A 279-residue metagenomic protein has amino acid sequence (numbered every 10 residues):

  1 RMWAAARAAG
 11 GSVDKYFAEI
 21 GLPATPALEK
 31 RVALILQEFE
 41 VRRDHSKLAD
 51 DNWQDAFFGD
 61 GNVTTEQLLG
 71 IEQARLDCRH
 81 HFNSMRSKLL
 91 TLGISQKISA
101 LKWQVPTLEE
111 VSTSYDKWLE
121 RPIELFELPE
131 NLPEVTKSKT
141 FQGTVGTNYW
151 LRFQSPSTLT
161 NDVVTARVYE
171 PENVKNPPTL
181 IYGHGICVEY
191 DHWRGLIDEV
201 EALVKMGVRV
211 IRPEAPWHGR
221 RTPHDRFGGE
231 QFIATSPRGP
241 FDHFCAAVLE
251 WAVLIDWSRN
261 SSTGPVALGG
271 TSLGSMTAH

Functional and structural regions predicted by a protein language model:
R1-W150: N-terminal targeting or regulatory segments adjacent to alpha/beta-hydrolase or S9 domains
T147-W150, N176-Y182, S272: Glycine-rich, often proline-containing surface loops adjacent to acidic residues and nearby aromatics that form
Y149-S157: Short beta-strand segments that buttress and anchor functional surface loops
S157-H224: Short, surface-exposed "cap/lid" segments of acyl-processing enzymes
H224-S261: Alpha/beta-hydrolase active-site loop
P265-A267: Residue in the alpha/beta-hydrolase core beta-strand immediately N-terminal to the catalytic nucleophile
G269-A278: Gly/Ala-rich beta-loop-alpha elbow adjacent to hydrolase catalytic centers
